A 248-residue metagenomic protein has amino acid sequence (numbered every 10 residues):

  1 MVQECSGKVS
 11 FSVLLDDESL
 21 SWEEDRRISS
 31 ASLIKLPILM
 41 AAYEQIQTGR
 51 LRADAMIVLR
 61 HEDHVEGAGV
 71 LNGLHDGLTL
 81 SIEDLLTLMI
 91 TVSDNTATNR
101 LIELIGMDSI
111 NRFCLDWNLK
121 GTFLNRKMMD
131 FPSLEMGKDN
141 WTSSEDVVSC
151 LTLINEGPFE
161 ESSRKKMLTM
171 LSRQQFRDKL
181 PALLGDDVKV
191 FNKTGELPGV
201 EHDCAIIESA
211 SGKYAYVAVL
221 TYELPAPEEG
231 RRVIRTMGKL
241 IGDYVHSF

Functional and structural regions predicted by a protein language model:
M1, C5, L20, N155-D178 (+1 more regions): Structured C-terminal helix/loop/strand segments within mature extracytoplasmic catalytic/sensor domains
M1-S29: Beta-lactamase-like hydrolase cores
K8-V9, I102-L151, E156-P158: Mid-domain, small-residue-enriched loop/turn segments at the edges of structured enzyme/sensor domains
S29-I57, V217: Active-site SXXK
M40-T48, T91, S149-E156, K239-H246: Short glycine/serine- and small hydrophobic-enriched flexible loop segments
T48-L74: Short, glycine/proline-biased beta-turn/loop segments that scaffold the active-site neighborhood
V65-N99: Conserved catalytic neighborhood of penicillin-recognizing serine enzymes
